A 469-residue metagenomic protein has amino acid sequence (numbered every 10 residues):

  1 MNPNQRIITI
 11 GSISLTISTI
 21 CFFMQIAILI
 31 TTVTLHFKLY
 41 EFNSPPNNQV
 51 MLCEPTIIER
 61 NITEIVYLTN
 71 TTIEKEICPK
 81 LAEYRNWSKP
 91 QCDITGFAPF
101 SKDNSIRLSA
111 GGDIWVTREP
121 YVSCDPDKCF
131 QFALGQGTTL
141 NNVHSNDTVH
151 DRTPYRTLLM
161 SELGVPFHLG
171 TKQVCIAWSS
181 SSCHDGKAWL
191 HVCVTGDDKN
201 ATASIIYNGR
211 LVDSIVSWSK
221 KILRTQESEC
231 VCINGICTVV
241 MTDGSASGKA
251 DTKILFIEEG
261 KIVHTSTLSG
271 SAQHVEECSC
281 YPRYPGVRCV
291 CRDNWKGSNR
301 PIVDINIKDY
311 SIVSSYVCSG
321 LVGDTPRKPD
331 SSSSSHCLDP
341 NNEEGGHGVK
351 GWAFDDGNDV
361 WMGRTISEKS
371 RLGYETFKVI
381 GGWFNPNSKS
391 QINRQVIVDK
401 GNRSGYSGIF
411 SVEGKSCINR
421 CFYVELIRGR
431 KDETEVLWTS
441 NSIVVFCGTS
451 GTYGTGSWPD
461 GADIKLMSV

Functional and structural regions predicted by a protein language model:
Y84-D93, A98-S101, I106, D330 (+2 more regions): Low-complexity, glycine/proline/serine-rich flexible segments
T95-F97, D103-S105, T171-S182, I222-C230 (+6 more regions): Repeated scaffold domains used in trafficking and secretory/extracellular systems, primarily beta-propellers
V116, F130-F132, V192, I380-P386 (+1 more regions): Short hydrophobic/aromatic patches on beta-strands that form ligand-binding or substrate-lining surfaces
F167, D213-K220, V263-L268, S314-Y316: A short beta-strand motif characteristic of beta-propeller blades
V192-G196, N441, K465-V469: Short tryptophan-centered beta-strand motifs in secreted/extracellular beta-sheet-rich domains of glycan-recognition
W218-R224, S269-V275, L321, G401-S404 (+1 more regions): Short coil/turn segments at the loop-to-beta-strand junctions that recur within blades of beta-propeller repeat folds
C289-C291: Extracellular cysteine-rich, disulfide-stabilized repeat modules
